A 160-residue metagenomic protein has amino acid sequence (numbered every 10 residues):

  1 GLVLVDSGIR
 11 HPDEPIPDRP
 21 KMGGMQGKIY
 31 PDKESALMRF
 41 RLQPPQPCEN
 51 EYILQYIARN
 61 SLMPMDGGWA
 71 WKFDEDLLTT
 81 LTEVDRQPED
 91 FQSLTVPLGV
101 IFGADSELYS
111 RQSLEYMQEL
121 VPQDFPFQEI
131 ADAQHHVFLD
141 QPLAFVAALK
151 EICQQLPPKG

Functional and structural regions predicted by a protein language model:
G1-K33: Flexible "cap/lid" loop of the alpha/beta hydrolase fold
S7, D105, D132: Active-site loop/turn elements of alpha/beta-hydrolase fold enzymes, especially the short glycine-/histidine-rich
K28, S106, Q134-V137: Glycosyltransferase donor-binding loop in the core domain
P31-D85: Conserved alpha/beta-hydrolase catalytic His-Asp/Glu region
M63-L120, P126-E129: Conserved serine/cysteine hydrolase catalytic core
I130-P142, V146: Catalytic histidine-centered segment of alpha/beta-hydrolase-like enzymes
A148-L156: C-terminal alpha-helix
